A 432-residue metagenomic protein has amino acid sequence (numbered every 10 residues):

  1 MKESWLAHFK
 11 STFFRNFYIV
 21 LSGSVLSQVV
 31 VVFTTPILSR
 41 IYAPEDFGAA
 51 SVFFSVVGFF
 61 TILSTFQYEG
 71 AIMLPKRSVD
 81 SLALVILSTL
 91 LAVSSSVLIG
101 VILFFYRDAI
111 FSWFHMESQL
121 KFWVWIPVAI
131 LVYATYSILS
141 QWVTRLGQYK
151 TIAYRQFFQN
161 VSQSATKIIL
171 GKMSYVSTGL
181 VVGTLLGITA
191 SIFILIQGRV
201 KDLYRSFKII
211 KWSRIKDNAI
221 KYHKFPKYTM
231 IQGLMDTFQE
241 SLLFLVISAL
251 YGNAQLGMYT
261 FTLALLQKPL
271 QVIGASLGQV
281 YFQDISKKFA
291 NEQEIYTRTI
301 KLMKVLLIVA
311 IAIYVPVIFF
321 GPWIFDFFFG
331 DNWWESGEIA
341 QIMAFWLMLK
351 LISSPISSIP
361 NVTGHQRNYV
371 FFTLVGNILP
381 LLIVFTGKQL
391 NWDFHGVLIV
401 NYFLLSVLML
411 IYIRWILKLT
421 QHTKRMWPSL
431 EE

Functional and structural regions predicted by a protein language model:
M1-F9, S177-T178, L195-E240, D284-T297 (+1 more regions): Interhelical loop/hinge segments that connect adjacent transmembrane helices in multipass membrane
F9-F66, G100-F104, Q163-S164, K227-A254 (+7 more regions): Signature of the first transmembrane helix
S11-Q28, F53, G58, I62-R107 (+5 more regions): Membrane-water interface segments that mark the loop-to-transmembrane alpha-helix transition
F14, A71-D80, V132-F158, I169 (+2 more regions): Membrane-interface junctions at transmembrane-helix termini in multi-pass inner-membrane proteins
N16-V31, F158-Q159, Q163, L180-R199 (+3 more regions): Transmembrane helical elements of multi-pass membrane transporters/channels
P44-G48, R107-I126, F319-M348: Interfacial segments at transmembrane-helix termini and the short loops linking adjacent helices
S51-V52, L120-P127, A153-L203, L263 (+2 more regions): Hydrophobic alpha-helical transmembrane segments
I62-D80, R145, T262, L266-N291 (+1 more regions): Helix-loop junctions and terminal segments of transmembrane helices in multi-pass membrane transport/translocation
